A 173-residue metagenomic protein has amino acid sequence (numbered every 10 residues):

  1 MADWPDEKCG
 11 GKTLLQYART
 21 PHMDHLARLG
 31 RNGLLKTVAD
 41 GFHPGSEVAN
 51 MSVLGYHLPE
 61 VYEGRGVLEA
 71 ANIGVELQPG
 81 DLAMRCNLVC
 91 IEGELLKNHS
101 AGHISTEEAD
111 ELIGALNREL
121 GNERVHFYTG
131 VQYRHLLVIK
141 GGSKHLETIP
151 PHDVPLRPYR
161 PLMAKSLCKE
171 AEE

Functional and structural regions predicted by a protein language model:
A2-N122: Active-site nucleophile/metal-coordination loop of metallo-enzymes that catalyze phosphate/sulfate and related
V89, S100-E173: Glycine-rich, mobile lid/loop segments that gate access to catalytic sites or pores
